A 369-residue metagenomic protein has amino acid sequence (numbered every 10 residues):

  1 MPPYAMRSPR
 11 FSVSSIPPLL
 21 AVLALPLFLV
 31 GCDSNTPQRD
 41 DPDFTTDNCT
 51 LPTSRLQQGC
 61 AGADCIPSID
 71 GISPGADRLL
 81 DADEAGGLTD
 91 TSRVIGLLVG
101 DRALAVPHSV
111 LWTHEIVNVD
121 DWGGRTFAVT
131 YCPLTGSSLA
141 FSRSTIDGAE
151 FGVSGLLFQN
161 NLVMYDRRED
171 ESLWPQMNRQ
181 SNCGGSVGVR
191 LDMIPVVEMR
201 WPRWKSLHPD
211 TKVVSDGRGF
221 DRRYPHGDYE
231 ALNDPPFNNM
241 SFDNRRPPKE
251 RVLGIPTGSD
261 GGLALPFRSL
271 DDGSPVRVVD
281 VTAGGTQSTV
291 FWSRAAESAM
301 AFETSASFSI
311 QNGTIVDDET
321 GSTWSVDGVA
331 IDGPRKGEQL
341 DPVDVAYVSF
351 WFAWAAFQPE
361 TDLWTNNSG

Functional and structural regions predicted by a protein language model:
M1, A5-S8, P37, T53: Intrinsically disordered, low-complexity sequence elements enriched in Ser/Thr/Gly/Pro
P3-L20: Bacterial N-terminal signal peptides that target proteins for export
F28-G31: C-terminal motif of bacterial Sec signal peptides marking the signal peptidase cleavage site
N35-G369: Mid-to-C-terminal functional-domain signal that highlights helix-capping/loop sites within ligand-binding modules
